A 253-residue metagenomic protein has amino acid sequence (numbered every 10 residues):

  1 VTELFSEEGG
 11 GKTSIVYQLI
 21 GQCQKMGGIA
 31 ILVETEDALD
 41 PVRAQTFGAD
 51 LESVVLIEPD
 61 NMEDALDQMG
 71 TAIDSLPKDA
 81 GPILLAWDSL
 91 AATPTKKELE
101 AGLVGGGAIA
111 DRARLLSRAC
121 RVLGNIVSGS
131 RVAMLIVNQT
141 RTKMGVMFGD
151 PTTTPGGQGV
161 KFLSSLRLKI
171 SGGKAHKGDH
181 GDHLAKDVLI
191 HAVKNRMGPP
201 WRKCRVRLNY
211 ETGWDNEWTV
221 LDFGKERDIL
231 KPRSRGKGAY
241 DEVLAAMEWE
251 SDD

Functional and structural regions predicted by a protein language model:
V1-V54, G70-D74: The Walker A/P-loop phosphate-binding site
T2-S6, S53-I57, G105-D111, K143: Short, basic, glycine/proline-bearing loop/turn elements
K25, T46-V54, A101-I109, P151-G157: A short alpha->loop->secondary-structure connector
T35-D37, P59-N61, S89-L90, Q139-T140 (+1 more regions): Short, ordered loop/turn segments at secondary-structure junctions
D60-V132: Phosphate-binding/switch loop-helix module in NTP-utilizing enzymes
A92, E98, T142-M147, K231-K237: N-terminal cationic and glycine-rich segments that engage phosphates or anionic surfaces
I109-R227: Phosphate-binding/switch region of NTP-binding enzymes
P232-D253: Terminal-proximal interaction/regulatory segments of ATP-powered molecular machines
